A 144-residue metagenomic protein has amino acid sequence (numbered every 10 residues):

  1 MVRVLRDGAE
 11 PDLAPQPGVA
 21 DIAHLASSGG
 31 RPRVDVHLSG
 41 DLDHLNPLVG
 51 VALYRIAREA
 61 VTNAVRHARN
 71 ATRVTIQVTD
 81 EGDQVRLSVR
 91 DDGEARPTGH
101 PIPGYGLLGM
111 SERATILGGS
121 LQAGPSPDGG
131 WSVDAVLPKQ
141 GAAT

Functional and structural regions predicted by a protein language model:
M1-T144: Glycine-rich ATP/GTP-binding catalytic cores of kinases/NTPases
